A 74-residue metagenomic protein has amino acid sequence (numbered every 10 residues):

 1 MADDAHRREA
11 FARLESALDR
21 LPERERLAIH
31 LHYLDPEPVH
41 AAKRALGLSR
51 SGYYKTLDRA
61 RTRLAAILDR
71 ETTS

Functional and structural regions predicted by a protein language model:
M1-S16: Acidic, proline/glycine-rich intrinsically disordered inter-domain spacer in sigma factors
L14, A28-I29: Short alpha-helical "packing" element that flanks the helix-turn-helix/winged-helix DNA-binding module
D19, E23-L27, D35-G52: Helix-turn-helix DNA-binding module
A45, D58-S74: C-terminal edge and immediately downstream basic/flexible tail or linker adjoining helix-turn-helix-like DNA-binding
G52-D58: Major-groove recognition helix of helix-turn-helix-like DNA-binding domains
